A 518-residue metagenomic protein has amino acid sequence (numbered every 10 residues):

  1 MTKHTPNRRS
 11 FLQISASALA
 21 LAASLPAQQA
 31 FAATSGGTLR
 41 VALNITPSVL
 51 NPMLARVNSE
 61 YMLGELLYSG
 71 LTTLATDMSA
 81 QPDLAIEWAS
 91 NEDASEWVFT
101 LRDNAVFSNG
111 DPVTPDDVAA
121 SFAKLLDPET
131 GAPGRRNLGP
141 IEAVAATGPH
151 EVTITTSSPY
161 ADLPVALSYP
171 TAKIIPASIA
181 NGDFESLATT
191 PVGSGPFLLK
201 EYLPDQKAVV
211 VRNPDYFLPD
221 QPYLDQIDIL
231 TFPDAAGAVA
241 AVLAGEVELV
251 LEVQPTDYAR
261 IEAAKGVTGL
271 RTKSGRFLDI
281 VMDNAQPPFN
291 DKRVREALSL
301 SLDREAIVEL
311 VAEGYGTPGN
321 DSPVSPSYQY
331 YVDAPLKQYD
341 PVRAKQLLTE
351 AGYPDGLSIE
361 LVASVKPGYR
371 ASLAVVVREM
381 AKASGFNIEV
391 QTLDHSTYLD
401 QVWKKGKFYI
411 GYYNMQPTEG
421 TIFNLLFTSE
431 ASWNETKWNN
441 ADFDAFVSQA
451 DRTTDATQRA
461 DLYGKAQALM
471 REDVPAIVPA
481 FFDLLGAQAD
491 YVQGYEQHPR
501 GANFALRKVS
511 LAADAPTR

Functional and structural regions predicted by a protein language model:
F11, L203, L278, L302-Q329 (+3 more regions): Detector for C-terminal structural segments
A42-E92, A123, V192-G193: N-terminal lobe/hinge region of extracytoplasmic solute-binding protein
T76-S79, V165-P222, Q226, A236 (+3 more regions): Gly/Pro-rich hinge or "lid" segments in bacterial periplasmic/extracellular proteins
I86-G131, T147, T153, A241 (+1 more regions): Aromatic- and charge-enriched surface segment that lines or borders ligand/interaction sites
T100, R135-I179, E201: Surface-exposed binding/hinge segments that line and control ligand-binding clefts or catalytic entry sites
T114-A123, P149-T155, G195-P196, L224-Q226 (+6 more regions): Alpha-helical secondary-structure segments
F197, P318-E350, G368-A371: Structural transition elements
P214-R260, R378-E379, N387: Ligand-site clamp/hinge motif
